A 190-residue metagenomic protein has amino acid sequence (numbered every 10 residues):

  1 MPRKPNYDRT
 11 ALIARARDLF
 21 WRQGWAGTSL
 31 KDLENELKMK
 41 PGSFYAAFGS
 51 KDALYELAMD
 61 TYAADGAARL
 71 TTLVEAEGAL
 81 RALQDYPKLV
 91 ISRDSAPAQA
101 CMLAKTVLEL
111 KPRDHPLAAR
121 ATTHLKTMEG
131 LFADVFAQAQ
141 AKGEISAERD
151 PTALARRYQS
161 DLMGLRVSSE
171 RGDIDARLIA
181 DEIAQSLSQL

Functional and structural regions predicted by a protein language model:
M1-Y7: N-terminal intrinsically disordered/low-complexity leader segments
K4, R22-W25, A46, S146 (+1 more regions): Helix-turn-helix/winged-helix DNA-binding modules
A11, R15, L19-A53, L57: Helix-turn-helix
R15, L19, L89, D161-S168: Amphipathic alpha-helical interface segments
L57, L70-A100, P151-Y158, R177: Hydrophobic alpha-helical connector segments
D60-D65: Short, basic, alpha-helical segments at the C-terminal edge of helix-turn-helix-like DNA-binding modules
S95-P116: Amphipathic alpha-helical segments used for helix-helix packing
P116-K126, Q140-S186: Hydrophobic/aromatic-rich alpha-helical bundle segments in the mid-to-C-terminal region
